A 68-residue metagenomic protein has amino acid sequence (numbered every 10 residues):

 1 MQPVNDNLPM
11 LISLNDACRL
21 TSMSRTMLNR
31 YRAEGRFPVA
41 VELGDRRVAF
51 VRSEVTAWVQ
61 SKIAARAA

Functional and structural regions predicted by a protein language model:
Q2-M27, E34, Q60-I63: Polyanion-binding surface elements
L11-L14, P38-I63: Short helix-start
M27-R30, E54: Residue-level detector of alpha-helical secondary structure
A64-A68: C-terminal secondary-structure termini that scaffold catalytic or DNA-interacting sites
